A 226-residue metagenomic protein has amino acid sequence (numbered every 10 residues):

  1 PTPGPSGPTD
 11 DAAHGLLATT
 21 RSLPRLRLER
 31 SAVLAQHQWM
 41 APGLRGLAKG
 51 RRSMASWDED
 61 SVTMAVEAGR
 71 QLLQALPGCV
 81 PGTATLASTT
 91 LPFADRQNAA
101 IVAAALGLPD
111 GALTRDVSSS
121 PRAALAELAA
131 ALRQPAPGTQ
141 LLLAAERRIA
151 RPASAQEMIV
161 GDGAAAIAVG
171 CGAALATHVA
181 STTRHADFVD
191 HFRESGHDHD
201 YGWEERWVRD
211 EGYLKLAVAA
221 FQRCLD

Functional and structural regions predicted by a protein language model:
P1-E59, S154-Q222: Condensing-enzyme catalytic core mediating Claisen C-C bond formation in acyl metabolism
R21, Q74, G107-L108, R133-A136 (+2 more regions): Generic secondary-structure signature for well-ordered alpha-helical cores
G43-G46, R52-E59, T89-T139, A145 (+1 more regions): Conserved catalytic cysteine-centered active-site region of acyl-thioester-dependent Claisen-condensing enzymes
V62-V66, R96-A100, L214: Short, surface-exposed alpha-helical segments at coil->helix boundaries
A68-G82, A220-D226: Phosphate/pyrophosphate-binding loops at sites that engage ATP/ADP/AMP, CoA/4′-phosphopantetheine, polyphosphate
G82-T90: Short glycine-rich or small-residue beta-strand-to-loop segments that form or flank ligand, phosphate, metal/Fe-S
T85, L141-L143, I167-V169: Structural motif
